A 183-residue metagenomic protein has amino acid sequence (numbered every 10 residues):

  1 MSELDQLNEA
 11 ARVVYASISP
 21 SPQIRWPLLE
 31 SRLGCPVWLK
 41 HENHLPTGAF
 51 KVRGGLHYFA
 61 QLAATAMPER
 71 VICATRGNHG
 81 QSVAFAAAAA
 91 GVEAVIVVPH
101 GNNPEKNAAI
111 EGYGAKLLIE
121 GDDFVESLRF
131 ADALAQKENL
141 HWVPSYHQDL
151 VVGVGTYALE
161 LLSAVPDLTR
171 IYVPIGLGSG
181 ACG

Functional and structural regions predicted by a protein language model:
M1-G183: PLP-dependent amino-acid enzyme catalytic core
